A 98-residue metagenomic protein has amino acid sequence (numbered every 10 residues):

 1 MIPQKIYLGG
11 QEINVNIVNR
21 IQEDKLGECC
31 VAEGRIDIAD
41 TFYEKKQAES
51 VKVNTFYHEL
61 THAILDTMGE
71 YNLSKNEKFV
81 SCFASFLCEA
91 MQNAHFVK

Functional and structural regions predicted by a protein language model:
M1-G9, N14-D37, K46: Catalytic zinc-binding patch centered on the HExxH motif and its immediate surroundings that defines zinc-dependent
I17, D40, L65-T67: Residue-level recognition of conserved beta-strand positions in structured domain cores
E28-C30, R35-I38, E59-H62, E77-F79: Short, surface-exposed linear patches
G34-T55, E70: Short pre-active-site segment immediately N-terminal to the catalytic Zn-binding motif
N54-D66: Active-site recognition of the HExxH zinc-binding catalytic motif
Y71-K98: Post-HExxH zinc-binding segment in Zn-dependent metallohydrolases
